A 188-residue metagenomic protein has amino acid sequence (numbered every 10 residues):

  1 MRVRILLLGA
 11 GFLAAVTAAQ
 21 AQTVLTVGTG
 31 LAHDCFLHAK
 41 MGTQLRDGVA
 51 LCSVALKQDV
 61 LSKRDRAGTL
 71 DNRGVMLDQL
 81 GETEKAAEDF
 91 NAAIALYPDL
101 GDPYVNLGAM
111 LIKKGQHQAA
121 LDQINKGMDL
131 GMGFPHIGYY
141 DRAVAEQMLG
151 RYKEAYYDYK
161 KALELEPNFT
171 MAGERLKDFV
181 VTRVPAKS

Functional and structural regions predicted by a protein language model:
Q20-V60, R64: N-terminal leader/linker segments that initiate helical-solenoid repeat arrays
V54-K57, L61, I94-A95, K126-L130 (+1 more regions): Conserved structural position within tetratricopeptide repeats
R66, L100, F134-P135, F169: Residue-level recognition of tetratricopeptide repeat
Q79, K113-K114, M148, D178-P185: Register position in tetratricopeptide repeats
